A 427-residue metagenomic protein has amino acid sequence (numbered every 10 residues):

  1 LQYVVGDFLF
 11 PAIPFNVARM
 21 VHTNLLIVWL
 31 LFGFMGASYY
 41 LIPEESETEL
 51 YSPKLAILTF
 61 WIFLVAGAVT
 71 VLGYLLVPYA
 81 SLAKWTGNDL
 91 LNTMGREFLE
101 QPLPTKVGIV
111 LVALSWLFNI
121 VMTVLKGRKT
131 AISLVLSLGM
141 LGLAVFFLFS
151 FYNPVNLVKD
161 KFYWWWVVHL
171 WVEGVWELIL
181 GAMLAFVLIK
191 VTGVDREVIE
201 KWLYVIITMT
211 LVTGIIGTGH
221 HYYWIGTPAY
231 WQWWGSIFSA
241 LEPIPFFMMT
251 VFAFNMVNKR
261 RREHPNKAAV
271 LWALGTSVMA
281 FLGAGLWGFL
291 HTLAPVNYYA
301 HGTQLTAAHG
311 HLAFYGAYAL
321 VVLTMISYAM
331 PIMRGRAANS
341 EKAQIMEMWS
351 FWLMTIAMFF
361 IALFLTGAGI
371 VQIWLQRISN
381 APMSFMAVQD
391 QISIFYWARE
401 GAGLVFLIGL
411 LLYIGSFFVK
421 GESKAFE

Functional and structural regions predicted by a protein language model:
Q2-Y3, V17-V124, F149-V155, G214-L241 (+1 more regions): Membrane-interface helix-loop-helix modules in multi-pass inner-membrane proteins
I13-A18, T93-L103, W165-W166, A229-L241 (+4 more regions): Membrane-interface segments at transmembrane helix junctions and kinks in multi-pass inner-membrane proteins
N24-S38, P104-N119, V172-V187, A240-F254 (+2 more regions): Hydrophobic cores of alpha-helical transmembrane segments in multi-pass inner/ER membrane proteins, independent
L25, F32, Y39, I62 (+18 more regions): Hydrophobic residues within membrane-embedded alpha-helical segments of Major Facilitator Superfamily
L41-E49, N119-K129, V158, L184-E197 (+2 more regions): Cytoplasmic membrane-interface regions of multi-pass membrane proteins
Y51-L64, I132-G142, G193-T213, R261-G285 (+1 more regions): Interfacial and helix-entry/exit segments of alpha-helical transmembrane bundles in multi-pass inner-membrane proteins
W164, V168, G181-Y298, T303-T306: Membrane-embedded translocation segments of transport machinery
V257, I414-E427: Membrane-interface capping segments at transmembrane-helix boundaries
